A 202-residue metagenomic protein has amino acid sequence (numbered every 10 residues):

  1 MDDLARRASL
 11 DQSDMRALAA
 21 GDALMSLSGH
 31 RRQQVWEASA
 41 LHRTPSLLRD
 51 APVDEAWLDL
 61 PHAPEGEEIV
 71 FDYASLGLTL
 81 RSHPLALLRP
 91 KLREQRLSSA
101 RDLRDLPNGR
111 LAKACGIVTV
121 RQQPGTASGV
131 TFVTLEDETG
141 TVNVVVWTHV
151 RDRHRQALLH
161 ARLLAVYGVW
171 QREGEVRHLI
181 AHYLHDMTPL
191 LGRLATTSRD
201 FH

Functional and structural regions predicted by a protein language model:
M1-D105, V169-Q171, R177-H202: Sliding clamp-binding short linear motifs that recruit DNA-associated proteins to replication/repair hubs
L111-G125: Structural detector for short beta-strands of small beta-barrel domains
K113-I117, Y167-V169, I180: Residues located in well-ordered beta-strands
P124-H149: OB-fold (S1/OB) nucleic-acid-binding surfaces
V150-A165: Short nucleic-acid-contacting surface segments enriched for D/E, G, S/T with interspersed K/R
